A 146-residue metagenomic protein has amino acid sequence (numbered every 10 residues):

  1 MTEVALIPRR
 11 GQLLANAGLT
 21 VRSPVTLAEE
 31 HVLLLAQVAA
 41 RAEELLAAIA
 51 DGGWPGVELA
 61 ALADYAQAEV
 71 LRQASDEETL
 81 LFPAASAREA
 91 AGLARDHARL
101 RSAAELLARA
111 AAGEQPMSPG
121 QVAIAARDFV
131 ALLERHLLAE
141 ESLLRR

Functional and structural regions predicted by a protein language model:
M1-R146: Small-residue-biased structural context
